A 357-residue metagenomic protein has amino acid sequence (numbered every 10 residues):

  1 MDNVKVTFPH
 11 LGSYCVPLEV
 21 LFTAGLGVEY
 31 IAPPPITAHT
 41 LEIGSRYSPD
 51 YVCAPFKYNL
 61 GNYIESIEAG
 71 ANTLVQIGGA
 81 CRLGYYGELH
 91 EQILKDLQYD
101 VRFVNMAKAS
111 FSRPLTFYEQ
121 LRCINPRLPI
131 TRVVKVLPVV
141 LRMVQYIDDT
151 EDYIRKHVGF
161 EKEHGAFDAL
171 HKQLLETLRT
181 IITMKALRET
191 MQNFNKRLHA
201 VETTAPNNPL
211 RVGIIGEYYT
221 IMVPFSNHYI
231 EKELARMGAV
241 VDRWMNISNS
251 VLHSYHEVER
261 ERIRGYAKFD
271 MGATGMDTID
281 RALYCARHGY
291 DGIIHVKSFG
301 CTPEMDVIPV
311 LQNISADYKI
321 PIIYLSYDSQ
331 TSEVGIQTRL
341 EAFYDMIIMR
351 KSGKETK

Functional and structural regions predicted by a protein language model:
M1-K357: An N-terminal assembly and electron-transfer interface module characteristic of large anaerobic redox and radical
